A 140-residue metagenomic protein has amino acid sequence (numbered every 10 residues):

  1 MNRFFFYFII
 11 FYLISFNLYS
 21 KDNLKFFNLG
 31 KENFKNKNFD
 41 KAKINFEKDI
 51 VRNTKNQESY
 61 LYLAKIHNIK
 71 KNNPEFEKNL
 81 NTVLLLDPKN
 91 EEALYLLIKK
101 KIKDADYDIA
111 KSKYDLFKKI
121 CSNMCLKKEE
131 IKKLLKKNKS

Functional and structural regions predicted by a protein language model:
N28, Y62, L96, E130-L134: Canonical tetratricopeptide repeat
K35-N36, I69-K70, K103, L134-S140: Register position in tetratricopeptide repeats
K48-D49, T82-V83, L116-F117: Canonical positions in the second alpha-helix
K111-S140: Terminal, low-structured helical/coil segments at or just beyond the last alpha-helical repeat
